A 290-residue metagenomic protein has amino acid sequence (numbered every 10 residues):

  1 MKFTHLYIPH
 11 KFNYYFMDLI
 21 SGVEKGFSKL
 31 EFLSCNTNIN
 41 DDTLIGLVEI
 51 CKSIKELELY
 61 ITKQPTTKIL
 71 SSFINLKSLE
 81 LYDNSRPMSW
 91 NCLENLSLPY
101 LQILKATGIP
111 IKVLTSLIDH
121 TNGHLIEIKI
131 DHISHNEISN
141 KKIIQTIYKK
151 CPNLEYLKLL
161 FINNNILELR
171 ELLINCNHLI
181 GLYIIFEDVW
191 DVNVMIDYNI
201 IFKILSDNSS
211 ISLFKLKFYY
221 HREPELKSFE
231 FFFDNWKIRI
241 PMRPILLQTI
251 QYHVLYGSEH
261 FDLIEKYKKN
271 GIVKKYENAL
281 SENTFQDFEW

Functional and structural regions predicted by a protein language model:
M1-W290: The conserved beta-strand core of Leucine-Rich Repeat
